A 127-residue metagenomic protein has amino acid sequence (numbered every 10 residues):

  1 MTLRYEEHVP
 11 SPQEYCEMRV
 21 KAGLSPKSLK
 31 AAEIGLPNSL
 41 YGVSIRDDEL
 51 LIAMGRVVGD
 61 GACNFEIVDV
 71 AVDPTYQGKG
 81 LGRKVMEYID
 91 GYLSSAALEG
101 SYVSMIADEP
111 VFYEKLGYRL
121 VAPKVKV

Functional and structural regions predicted by a protein language model:
M1-K30, K124: Short amphipathic alpha-helix that is part of the acyltransferase structural core
P10-Q13, A62, V111: Short alpha-helical
A31-A71: A conserved beta-strand-loop-helix scaffold within acyl/acetyltransferase catalytic domains
Y76, G80-Y88: Conserved acetyl-CoA pyrophosphate-binding loop and the N-cap/start of the following alpha-helix in GNAT-like
L93: Conserved hydrophobic residues forming the short capping helix/wall of the S-adenosyl-L-methionine
A96-S101, I106-V127: Conserved active-site alpha-helix within GNAT-family acetyltransferase domains
